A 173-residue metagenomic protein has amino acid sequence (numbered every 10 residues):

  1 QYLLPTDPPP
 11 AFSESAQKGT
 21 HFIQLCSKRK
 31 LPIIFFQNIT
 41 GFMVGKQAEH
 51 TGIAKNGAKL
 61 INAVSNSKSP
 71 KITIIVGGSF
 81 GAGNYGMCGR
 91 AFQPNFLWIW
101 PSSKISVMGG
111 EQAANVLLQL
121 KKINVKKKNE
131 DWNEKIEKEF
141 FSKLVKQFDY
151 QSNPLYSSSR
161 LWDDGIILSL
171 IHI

Functional and structural regions predicted by a protein language model:
Q1-L170: Ligand-binding clefts of soluble mixed alpha/beta catalytic domains
